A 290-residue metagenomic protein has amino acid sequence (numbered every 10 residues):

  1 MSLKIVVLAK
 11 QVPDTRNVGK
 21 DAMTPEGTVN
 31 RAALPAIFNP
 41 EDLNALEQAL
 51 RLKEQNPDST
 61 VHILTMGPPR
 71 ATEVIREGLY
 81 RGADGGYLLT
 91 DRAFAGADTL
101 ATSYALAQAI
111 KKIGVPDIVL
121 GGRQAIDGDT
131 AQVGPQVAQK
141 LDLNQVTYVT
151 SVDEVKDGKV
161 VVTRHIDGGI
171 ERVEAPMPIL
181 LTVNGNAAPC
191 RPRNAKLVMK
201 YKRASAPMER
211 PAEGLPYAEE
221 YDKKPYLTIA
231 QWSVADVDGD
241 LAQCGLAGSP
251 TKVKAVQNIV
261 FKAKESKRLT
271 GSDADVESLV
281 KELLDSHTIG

Functional and structural regions predicted by a protein language model:
M1-G290: N-terminal glycine-rich FAD/FM-binding segment characteristic of electron-transfer flavoproteins
